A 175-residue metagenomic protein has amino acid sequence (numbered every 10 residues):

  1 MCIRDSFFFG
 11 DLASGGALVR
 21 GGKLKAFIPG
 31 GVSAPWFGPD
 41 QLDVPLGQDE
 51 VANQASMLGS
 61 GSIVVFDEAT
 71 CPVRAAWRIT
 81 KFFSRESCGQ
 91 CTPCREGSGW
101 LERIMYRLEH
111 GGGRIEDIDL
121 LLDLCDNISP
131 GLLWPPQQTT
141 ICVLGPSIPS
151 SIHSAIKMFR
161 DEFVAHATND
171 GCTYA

Functional and structural regions predicted by a protein language model:
R4-A175: Redox cofactor-anchoring modules in respiratory/redox and cofactor-processing assemblies
